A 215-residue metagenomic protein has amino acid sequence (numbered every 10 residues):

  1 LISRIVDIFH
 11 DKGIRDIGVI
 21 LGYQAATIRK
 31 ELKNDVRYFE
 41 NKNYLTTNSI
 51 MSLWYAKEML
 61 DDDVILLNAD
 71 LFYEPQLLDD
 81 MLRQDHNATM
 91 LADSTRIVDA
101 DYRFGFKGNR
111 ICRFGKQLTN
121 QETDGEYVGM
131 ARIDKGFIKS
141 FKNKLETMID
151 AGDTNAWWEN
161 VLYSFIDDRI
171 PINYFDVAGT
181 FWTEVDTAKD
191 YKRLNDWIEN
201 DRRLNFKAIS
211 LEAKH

Functional and structural regions predicted by a protein language model:
L1-V64, A151: Conserved N-terminal catalytic core of the sugar/cofactor nucleotidyltransferase
I2, I28, D70, F104 (+1 more regions): Residue-level signal for inorganic ion chemistry
R4, T27, Y55, D80 (+3 more regions): Alpha-helical elements of Rossmann-like donor-binding domains used by nucleotide-donor carbohydrate transfer enzymes
L21, N68, A92: Short beta-strand/turn micro-motifs composed of small residues that flank or help shape donor/cofactor-binding pockets
Y44-N48, I97, T180-T183: A short acidic, often aromatic-flanked loop/helix-cap motif at beta-alpha or helix-coil junctions that lines enzyme
D62-F72: Short beta-strand-to-loop acidic/aromatic patch adjacent to the donor-nucleotide binding site
E74-G152: Conserved core of the sugar-phosphate nucleotidyltransferase
E126-H215: Conserved alpha/beta core of the MobA/IspD/sugar-nucleotide pyrophosphorylase nucleotidyltransferase superfamily
